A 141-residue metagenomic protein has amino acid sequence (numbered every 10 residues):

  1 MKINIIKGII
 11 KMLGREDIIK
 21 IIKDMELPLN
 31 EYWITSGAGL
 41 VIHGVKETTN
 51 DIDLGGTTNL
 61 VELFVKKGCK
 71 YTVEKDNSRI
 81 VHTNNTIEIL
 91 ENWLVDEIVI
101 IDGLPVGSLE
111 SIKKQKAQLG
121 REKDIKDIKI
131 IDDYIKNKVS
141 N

Functional and structural regions predicted by a protein language model:
M1-N141: Compositionally biased terminal segments of proteins
